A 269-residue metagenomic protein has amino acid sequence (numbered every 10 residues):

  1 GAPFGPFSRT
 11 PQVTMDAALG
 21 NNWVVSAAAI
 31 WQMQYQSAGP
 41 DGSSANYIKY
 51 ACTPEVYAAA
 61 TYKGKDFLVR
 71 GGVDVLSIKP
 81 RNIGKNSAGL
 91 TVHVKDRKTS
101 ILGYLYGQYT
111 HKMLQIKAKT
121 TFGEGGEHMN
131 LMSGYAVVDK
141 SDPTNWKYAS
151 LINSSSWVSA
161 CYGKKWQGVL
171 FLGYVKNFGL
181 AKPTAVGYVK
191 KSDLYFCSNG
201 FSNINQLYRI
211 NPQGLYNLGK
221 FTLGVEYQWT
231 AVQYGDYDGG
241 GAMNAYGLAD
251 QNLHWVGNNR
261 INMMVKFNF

Functional and structural regions predicted by a protein language model:
G1-T61, K79-P80, K85, M132-N145: Surface-exposed coil loops of outer-membrane beta-barrel proteins
F4-F7, Y50-T53, K95-T99, Y148-N153 (+3 more regions): Short sequence motifs at beta-strands and strand-loop junctions characteristic of Gram-negative outer-membrane
P11, N21-V25, V56, K65-V69 (+5 more regions): Outer-envelope beta-barrel architecture signal
V13-A17, A58-Y62, L105-Y109, S156-Y162 (+3 more regions): Residues on the lipid-exposed face of transmembrane beta-strands in outer-membrane beta-barrel proteins
L19, A29-W31, G64, V75 (+7 more regions): Short beta-strand segments enriched in hydrophobic/aromatic residues within well-folded beta-rich domains
K63-I204, Y208: Detector for outer-membrane/organellar transmembrane beta-barrel domains, recognizing the amphipathic beta-strand
K220-Y246: C-terminal beta-signal and adjacent terminal beta-strands/loops of Gram-negative outer-membrane beta-barrel proteins
L253-F269: Outer-membrane beta-barrel "beta-signal"
